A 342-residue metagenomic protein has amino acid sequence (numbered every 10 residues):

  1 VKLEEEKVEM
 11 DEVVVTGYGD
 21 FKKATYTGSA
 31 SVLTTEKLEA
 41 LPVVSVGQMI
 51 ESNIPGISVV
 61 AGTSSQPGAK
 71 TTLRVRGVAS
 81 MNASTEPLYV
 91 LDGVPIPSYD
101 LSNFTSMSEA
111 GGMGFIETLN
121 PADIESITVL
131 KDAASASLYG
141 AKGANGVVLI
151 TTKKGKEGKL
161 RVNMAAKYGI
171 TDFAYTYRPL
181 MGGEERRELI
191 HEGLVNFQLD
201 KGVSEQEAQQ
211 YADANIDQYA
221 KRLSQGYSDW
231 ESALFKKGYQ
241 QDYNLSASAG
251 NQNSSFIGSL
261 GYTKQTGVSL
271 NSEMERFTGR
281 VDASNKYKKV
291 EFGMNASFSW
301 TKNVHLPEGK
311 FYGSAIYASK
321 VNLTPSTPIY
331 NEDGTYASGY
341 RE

Functional and structural regions predicted by a protein language model:
V1-E39, G47, V60, D92: Short, acidic, small-residue-rich periplasmic hinge/interaction motif at the N-terminus of Gram-negative outer-membrane
L3-E5, V14-G19, A61, L73-A79 (+4 more regions): Flexible glycine-/small-residue-rich
V8, V43, G112-M113, G143 (+2 more regions): Membrane-spanning beta-strands of outer-membrane beta-barrel proteins
A24, G28-S31, E36, V44 (+4 more regions): Solvent-exposed, polar/charged alpha-helical surfaces in well-ordered, non-transmembrane soluble domains, broadly
V32, N53-G56, S65-T71, M81-L88 (+5 more regions): Residues embedded in well-ordered regular secondary structure
G47, T72-R74, V147-L149, D242-N244 (+1 more regions): Membrane-embedded beta-strand positions in outer-membrane beta-barrel channels/transporters
I50, I57, G93, I127 (+1 more regions): Non-catalytic regulatory/gating segments with a bias toward low-complexity or hydrophobic composition
L119-S135, A144, Q240-E308: Surface-exposed extracellular loop regions of Gram-negative outer-membrane beta-barrel proteins
